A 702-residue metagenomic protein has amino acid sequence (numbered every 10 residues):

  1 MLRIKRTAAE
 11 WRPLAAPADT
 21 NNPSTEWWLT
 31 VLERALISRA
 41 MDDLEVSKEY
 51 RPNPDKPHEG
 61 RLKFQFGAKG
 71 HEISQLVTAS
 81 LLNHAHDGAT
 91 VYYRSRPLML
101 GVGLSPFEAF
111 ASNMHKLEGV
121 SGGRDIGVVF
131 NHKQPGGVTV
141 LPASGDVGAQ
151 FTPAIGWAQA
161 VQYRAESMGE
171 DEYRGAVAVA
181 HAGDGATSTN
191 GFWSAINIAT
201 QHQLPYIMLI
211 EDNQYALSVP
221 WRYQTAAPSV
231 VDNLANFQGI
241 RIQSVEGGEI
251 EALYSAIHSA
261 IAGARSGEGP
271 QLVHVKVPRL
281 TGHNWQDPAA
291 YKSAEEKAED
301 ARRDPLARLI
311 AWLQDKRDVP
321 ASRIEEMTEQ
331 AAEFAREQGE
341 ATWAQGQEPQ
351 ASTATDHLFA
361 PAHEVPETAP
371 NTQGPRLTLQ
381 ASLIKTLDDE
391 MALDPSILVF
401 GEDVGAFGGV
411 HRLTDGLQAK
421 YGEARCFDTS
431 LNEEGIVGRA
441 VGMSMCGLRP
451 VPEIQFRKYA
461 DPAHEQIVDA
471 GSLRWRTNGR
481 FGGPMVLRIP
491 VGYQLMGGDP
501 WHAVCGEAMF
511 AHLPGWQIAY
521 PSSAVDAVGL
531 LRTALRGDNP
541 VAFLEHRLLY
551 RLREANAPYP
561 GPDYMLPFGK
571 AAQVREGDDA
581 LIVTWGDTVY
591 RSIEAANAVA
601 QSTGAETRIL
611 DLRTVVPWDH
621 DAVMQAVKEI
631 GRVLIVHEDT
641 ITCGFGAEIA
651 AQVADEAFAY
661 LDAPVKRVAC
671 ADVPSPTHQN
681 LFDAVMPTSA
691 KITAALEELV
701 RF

Functional and structural regions predicted by a protein language model:
M1-S74, S80, V275, L280-T281 (+3 more regions): Conserved acidic/glycine
D43, S47, D55-H202, L209 (+3 more regions): Cofactor-binding active-site loop characterized by glycine-rich and histidine/acidic residues
D55-R61, D125-S144, E172-H181, Q238-I242 (+7 more regions): Glycine/charged-rich beta-loop-alpha catalytic/anionic-binding loops adjacent to active sites
A89-Y92, S121-R124, I155, A180 (+10 more regions): General beta-strand structural signal in soluble alpha/beta enzymes
V138-Q214, V245-G263, G405-F481, V504-C505: Thiamine diphosphate
I210-E337, A344, L413-K420, E433 (+3 more regions): Thiamine diphosphate
Y493-N539: Internal gly/pro-rich beta-alpha loop/helix module that stabilizes soluble enzyme cofactors or their anionic handles
